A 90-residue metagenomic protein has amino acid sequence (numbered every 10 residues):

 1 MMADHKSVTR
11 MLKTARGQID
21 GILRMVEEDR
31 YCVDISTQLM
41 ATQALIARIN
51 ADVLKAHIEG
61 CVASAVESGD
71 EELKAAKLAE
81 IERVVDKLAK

Functional and structural regions predicted by a protein language model:
M1-K90: Solvent-exposed interaction patches of small proteins and small membrane subunits
